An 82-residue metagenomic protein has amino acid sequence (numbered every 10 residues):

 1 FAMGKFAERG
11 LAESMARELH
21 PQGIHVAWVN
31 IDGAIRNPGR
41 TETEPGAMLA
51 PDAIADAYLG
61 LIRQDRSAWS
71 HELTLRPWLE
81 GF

Functional and structural regions predicted by a protein language model:
F1: Glycine-/Pro-rich loop/turn segments that contact NAD(P) or position catalytic residues in Rossmann-like domains
G4-K5: Active-site helix of classical SDR
G10, S14-I24: Active-site-adjacent segment of SDR/Rossmann-fold oxidoreductases
P21-N37, T41-F82: C-terminal helical subdomain
